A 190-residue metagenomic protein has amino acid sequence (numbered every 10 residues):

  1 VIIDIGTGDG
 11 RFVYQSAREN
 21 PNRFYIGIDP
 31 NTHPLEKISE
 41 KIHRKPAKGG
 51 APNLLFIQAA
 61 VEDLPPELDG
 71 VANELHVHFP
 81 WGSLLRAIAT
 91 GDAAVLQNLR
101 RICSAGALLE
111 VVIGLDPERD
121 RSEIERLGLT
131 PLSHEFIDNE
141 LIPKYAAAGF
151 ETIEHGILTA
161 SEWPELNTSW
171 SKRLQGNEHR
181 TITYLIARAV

Functional and structural regions predicted by a protein language model:
G6-G10: Class I SAM-dependent methyltransferase "Motif I" SAM/SAH-binding loop
N31: Conserved SAM/SAH-binding beta-strand->alpha-helix loop
G50-A60: Conserved SAM-binding strand-loop segment of SAM-dependent methyltransferases
E62-E74: A short acidic, Gly/Pro-enriched loop at the edge of an enzyme's catalytic core that lines a small-molecule cofactor
A72-A89: A short SAM/SAH-binding and catalytic strip from SAM-dependent methyltransferases
G91-A105: A short glycine-rich, Lys/Arg-flanked "PGG" loop and its adjoining helix->strand segment in the class I
G106-I113: Conserved beta-strand signature within the Rossmann-like core of class I S-adenosyl-L-methionine
R121-V190: Class I S-adenosyl-L-methionine
